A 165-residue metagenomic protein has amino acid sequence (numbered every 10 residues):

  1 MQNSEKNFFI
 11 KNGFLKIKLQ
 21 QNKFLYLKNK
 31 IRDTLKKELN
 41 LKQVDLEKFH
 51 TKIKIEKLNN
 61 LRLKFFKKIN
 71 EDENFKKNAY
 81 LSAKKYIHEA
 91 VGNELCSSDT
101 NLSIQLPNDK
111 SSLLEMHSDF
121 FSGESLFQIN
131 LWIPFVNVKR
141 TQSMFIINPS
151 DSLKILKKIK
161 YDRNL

Functional and structural regions predicted by a protein language model:
M1-E94: N-terminal auxiliary "cap/dimerization" subdomain that precedes the catalytic jelly-roll/cupin core of mononuclear
E5-F9, L15, S98, L114-M116 (+2 more regions): Broad hydrophobic/π-residue packing in well-ordered secondary structure
F9, A90, S97, G123-L126 (+1 more regions): A generic fold-level signal
K16-L19, L95-N101, N130-P134, S143-I146: A structural signal for short, well-ordered beta-strand segments and their strand-loop junctions that often border
Q20-F24, P107, V136-V138, P149: Generic structural motif
K76-F120: Hydrophobic alpha-helical segments and helix pairs
S112-L165: Catalytic core of non-heme Fe(II) oxygenases with the double-stranded beta-helix
